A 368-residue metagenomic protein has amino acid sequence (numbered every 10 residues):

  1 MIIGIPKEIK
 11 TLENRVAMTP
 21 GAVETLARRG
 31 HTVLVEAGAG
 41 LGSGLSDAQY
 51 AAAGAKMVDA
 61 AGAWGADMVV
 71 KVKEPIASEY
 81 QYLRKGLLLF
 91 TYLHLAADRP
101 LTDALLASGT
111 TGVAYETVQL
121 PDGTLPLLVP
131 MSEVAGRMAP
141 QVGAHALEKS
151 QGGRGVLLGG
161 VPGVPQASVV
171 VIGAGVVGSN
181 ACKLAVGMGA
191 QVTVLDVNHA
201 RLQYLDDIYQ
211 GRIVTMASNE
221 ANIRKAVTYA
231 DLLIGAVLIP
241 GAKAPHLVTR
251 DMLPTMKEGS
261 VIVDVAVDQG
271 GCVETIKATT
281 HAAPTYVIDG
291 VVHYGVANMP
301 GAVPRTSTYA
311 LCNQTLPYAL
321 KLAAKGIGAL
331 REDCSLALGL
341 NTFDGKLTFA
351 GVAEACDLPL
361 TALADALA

Functional and structural regions predicted by a protein language model:
I2, E8, P75-S168, V296-N298: Glycine/serine-rich phosphate-binding loop and adjoining beta1-alpha1 elements at the start of nucleotide-handling
I2-S108: An N-terminal-biased, well-structured beta-alpha scaffold segment characteristic of Rossmann-like dinucleotide-binding
P6-L45, S150-G235: Glycine-rich phosphate/diphosphate-binding loop of Rossmann-like nucleotide-binding domains
V23, D47, T102, P140 (+4 more regions): Generic hydrophobic/aromatic pocket-lining and core-packing "Φ" positions
K56-A61, V113, V214-N219: Short acidic-hydrophobic, aromatic-tinged amphipathic segments that line or gate anion-handling sites
E116-V142, A146-L157, V267, C272-A368: Adenosine-phosphate binding glycine-rich loop
D207-D289: Rossmann-like adenosine-cofactor binding region
